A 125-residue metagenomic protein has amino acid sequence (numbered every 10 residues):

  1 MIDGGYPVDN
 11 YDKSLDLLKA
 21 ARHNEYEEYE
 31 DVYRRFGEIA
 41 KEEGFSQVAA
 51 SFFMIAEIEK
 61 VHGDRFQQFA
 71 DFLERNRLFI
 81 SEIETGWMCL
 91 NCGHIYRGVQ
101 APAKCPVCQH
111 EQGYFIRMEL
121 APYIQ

Functional and structural regions predicted by a protein language model:
M1-Q125: Non-heme di-metal
